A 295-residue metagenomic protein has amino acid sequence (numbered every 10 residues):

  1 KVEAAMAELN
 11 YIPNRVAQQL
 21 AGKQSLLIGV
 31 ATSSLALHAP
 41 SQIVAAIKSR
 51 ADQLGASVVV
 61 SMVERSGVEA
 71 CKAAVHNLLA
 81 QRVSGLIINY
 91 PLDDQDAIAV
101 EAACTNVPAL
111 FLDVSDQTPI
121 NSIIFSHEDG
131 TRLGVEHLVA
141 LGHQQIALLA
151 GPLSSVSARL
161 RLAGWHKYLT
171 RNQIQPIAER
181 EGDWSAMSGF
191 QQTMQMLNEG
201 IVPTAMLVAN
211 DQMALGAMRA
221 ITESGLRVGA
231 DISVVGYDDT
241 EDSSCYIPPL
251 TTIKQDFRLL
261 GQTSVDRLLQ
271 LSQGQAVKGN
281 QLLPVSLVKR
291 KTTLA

Functional and structural regions predicted by a protein language model:
K1-S25, L294: N-terminal helix-turn-helix DNA-binding module of bacterial transcription factors
L9, A80-R82, L141-H143, M196-V202 (+1 more regions): Glycine-rich phosphate-binding loop signature in dinucleotide/nucleotide-binding domains
L9, L54, T105-V107, N172 (+1 more regions): Helix C-cap/helix->beta junction micro-motif
R15, T32-Q42, V60-A70, L92 (+6 more regions): Hinge/beta->alpha junction and helix N-cap segments in small-molecule ligand-binding domains
K23-E136, L197: Alpha-helical recognition/docking segments in bacterial nutrient-uptake and carbohydrate-utilization systems
L26, S84-G85, Q144-Q145, Q175 (+1 more regions): Short acidic/polar active-site loop segments enriched in Thr and Asp
I177, M194-A295: Flexible loop/turn connectors
